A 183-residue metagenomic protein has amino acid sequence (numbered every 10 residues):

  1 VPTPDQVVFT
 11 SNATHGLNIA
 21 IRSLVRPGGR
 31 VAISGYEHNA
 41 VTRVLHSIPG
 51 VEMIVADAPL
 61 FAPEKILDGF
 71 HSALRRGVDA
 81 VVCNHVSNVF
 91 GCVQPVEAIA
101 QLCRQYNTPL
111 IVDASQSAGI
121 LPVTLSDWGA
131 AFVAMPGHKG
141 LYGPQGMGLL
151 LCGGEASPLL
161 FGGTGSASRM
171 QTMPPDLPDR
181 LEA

Functional and structural regions predicted by a protein language model:
V1-A183: Pyridoxal 5′-phosphate
